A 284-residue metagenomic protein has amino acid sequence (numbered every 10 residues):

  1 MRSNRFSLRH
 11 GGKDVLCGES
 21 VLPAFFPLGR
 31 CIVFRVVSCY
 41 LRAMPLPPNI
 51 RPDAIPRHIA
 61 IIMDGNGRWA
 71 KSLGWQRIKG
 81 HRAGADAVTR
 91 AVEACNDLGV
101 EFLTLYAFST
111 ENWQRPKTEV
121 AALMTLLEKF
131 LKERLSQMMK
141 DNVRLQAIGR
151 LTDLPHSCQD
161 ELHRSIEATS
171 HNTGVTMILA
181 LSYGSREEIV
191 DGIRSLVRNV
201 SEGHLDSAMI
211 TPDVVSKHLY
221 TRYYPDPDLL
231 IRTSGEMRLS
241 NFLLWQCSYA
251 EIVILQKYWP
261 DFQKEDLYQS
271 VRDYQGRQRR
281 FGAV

Functional and structural regions predicted by a protein language model:
M1-V15: Extreme N-terminal basic, low-complexity initiation segments that serve as generic localization/processing leaders
R2, G18-L22, R30: N-terminal leader/targeting signatures
F6, F25-F26, F34, Y40: Aromatic (phenylalanine/tyrosine) cluster motif
D14-P23, V37: N-terminal amphipathic/hydrophobic targeting modules at extreme N-termini, encompassing cleavable Sec/SRP-type signal
A24-F25, G29, H58: Intrinsically disordered, low-complexity segments enriched in proline/serine/threonine
I32-V284: Flexible, compositionally biased loop and terminal segments
